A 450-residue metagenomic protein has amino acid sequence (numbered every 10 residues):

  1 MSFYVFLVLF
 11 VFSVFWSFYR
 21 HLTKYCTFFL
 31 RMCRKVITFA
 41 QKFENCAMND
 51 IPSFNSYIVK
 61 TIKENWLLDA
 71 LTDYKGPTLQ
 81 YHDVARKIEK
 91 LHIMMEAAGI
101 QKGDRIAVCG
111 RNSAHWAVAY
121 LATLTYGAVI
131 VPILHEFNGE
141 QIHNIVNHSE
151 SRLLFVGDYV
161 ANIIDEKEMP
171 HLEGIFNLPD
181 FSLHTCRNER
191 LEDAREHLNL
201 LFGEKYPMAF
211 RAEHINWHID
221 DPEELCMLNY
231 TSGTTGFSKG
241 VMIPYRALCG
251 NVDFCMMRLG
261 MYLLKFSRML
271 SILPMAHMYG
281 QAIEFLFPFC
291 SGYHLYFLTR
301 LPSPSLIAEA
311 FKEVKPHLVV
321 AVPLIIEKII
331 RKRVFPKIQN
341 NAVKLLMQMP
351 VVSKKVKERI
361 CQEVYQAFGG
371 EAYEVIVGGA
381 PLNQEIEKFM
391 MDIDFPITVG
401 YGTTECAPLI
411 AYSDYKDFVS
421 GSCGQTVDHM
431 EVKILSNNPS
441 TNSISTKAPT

Functional and structural regions predicted by a protein language model:
T23-F28, F39, V59, A98 (+1 more regions): Structural core segment of the AMP-binding/adenylate-forming
N49-I51, V59, L67-L121, N138-H143 (+1 more regions): Conserved AMP-binding/adenylate-forming core of the ANL superfamily
V59, E96, A114-I133, I142-H143 (+5 more regions): Hydrophobic alpha-helical segments in the ANL/AMP-binding
W66, E192-Y230, F237, Y262-R268: Conserved pre-ATP/AMP-binding loop-to-beta segment of ANL
Q80-H82, H218, C226-V252: Conserved AMP-binding A3 loop
R105, R111-V131, H135-G139, N147-L153 (+4 more regions): A short helix-loop-beta submotif of the ANL/AMP-binding
C249-R268, M275-C361, E371, P396: Conserved AMP-binding/adenylation subdomain of ANL enzymes
V356-T450: Conserved AMP-binding/adenylate-forming
